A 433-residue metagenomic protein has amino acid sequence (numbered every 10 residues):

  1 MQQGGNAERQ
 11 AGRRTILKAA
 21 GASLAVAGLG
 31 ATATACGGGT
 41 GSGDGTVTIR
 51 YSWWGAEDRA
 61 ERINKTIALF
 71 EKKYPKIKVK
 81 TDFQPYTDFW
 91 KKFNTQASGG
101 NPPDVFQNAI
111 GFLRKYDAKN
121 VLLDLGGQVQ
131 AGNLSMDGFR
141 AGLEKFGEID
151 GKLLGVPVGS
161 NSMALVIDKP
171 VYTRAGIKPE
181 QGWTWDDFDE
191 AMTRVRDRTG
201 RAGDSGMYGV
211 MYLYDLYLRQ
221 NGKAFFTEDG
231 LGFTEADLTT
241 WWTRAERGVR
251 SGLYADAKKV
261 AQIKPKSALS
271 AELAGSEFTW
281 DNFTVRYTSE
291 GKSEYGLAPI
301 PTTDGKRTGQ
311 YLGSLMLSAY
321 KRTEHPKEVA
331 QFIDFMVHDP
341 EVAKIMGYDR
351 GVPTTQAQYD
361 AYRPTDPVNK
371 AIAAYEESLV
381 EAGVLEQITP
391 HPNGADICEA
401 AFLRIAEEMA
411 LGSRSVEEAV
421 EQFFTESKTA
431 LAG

Functional and structural regions predicted by a protein language model:
M1-A11, A22-A31: N-terminal secretory signal peptides
A68-K73, A175, T243, R250-Y254 (+3 more regions): Extracytoplasmic/periplasmic substrate-recognition and gating elements
L69, K73-G138, R174-G176, K266-S276 (+5 more regions): Extracytoplasmic "Venus flytrap"/periplasmic binding protein-like
Q96, P103-D104, N133-V171, K306-G309 (+1 more regions): A structural signal for short loop-to-beta-strand junctions that line the ligand-binding cleft of periplasmic/secreted
I110-S162, G296-A298, P367-K370: Hinge/lid segment of periplasmic solute-binding proteins
M192, G230-K258: Glycine-centered hinge/linker elements that transmit conformational signals in sensory and ligand-binding systems
V285, L315-D396: Mature extracytoplasmic/periplasmic domains
A373-E426: C-terminal capping/gating helix-and-loop segments adjacent to ligand/active sites or protein-protein/ligand interfaces
